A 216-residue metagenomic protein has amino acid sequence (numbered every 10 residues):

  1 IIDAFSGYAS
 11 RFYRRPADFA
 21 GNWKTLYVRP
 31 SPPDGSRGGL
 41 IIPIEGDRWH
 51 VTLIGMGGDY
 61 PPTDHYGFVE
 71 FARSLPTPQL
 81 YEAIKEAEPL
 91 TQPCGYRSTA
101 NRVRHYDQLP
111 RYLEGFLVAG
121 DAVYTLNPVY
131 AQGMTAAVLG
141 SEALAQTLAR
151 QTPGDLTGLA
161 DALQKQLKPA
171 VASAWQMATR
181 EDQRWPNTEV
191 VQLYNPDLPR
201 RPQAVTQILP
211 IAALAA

Functional and structural regions predicted by a protein language model:
I1-T77: Predominantly flavin-linked oxidoreductase catalytic cores and closely associated redox partners
R11-Y13, I41, V51, A72 (+4 more regions): Generic structural hydrophobic/aromatic packing signal, biased to beta-strands
R14, T63, L90, C94 (+1 more regions): Charge-rich, low-complexity amphipathic helices in intrinsically disordered tails/linkers adjacent to domains
G21-S31, P93-R102, V118-D121, D182-W185: Short, mixed-charge, low-aromatic patches
G35-L40, Y106-R111, M177, V191-P196: Short, functional N-terminal and low-complexity linear motifs
E45-G58, Y124-T135, D197-L214: Short secondary-structure transition/capping segments
D47, D59-A162, Q166-A174: FAD/FMN-dependent oxidoreductases across multiple families
A145-A216: C-terminal helical "tail/cap" subdomain of flavin- and related membrane-associated enzymes
